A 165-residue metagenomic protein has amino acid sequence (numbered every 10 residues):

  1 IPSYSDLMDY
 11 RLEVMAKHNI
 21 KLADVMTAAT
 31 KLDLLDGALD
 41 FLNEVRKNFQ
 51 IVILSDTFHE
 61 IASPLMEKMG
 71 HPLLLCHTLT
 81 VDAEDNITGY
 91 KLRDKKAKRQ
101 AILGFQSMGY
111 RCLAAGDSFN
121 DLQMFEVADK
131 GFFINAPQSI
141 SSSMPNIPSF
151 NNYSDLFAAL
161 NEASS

Functional and structural regions predicted by a protein language model:
I1-T78, A83: Alpha-helical substrate-recognition element adjacent to the catalytic core
L39, N43, L103, L122-Q123: Alpha-helical segments flanking ligand/cofactor-binding loops in enzyme cores
K47-F49, F105-R111, A163-S164: Glycine-rich phosphate-binding loop signature in dinucleotide/nucleotide-binding domains
I51-D56, Y110-N151: Acidic, Mg2+-coordinating phosphoryl-transfer loop and its flanking beta/alpha structural elements, shared across
H59-S63, D121-L122, F157: Short, well-ordered alpha-helical microsegments
E60-C112: Substrate-recognition "cap/lid" segment bordering the active-site pocket of phosphatases
C76-D82, A136-I140, Y153-L156: Short, acidic/turn-prone active-site loops that include or flank metal/cofactor- and phosphate-binding residues
D82-G89, S141-P148, A158-A163: Short, charged, surface-exposed secondary-structure boundary motifs
